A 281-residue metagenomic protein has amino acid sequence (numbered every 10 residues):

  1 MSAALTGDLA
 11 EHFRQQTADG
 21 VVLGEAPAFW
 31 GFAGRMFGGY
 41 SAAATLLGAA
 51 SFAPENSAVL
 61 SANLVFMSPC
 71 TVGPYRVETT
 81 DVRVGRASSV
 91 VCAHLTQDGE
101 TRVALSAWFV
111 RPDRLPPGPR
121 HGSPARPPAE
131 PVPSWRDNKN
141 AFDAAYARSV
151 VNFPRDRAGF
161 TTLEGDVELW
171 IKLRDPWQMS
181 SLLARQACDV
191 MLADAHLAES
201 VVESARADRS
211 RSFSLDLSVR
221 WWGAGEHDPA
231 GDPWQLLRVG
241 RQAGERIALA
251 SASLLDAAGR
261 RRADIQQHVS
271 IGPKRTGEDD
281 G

Functional and structural regions predicted by a protein language model:
M1-G281: Terminal targeting signals and extreme-terminal segments of soluble enzymes
